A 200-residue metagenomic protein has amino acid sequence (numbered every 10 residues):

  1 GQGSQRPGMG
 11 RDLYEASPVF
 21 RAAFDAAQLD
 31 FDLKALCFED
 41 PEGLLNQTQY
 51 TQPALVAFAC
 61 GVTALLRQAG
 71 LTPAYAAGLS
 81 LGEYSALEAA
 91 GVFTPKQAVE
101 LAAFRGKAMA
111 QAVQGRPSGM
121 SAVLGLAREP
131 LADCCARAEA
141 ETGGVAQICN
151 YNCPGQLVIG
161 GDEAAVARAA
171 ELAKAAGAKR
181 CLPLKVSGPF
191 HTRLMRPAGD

Functional and structural regions predicted by a protein language model:
Q2-A77, L81, I159: Helix-rich "cap/lid" substructures immediately adjacent to catalytic or cofactor-binding pockets
Q28-K34, D40, A89-D200: Alpha/beta catalytic cores of group-transfer enzymes, especially the acyltransferase/condensing modules of polyketide
L79-E88, V92-F93: Glycine-rich nucleophile elbow surrounding the catalytic serine of serine-hydrolase chemistry
